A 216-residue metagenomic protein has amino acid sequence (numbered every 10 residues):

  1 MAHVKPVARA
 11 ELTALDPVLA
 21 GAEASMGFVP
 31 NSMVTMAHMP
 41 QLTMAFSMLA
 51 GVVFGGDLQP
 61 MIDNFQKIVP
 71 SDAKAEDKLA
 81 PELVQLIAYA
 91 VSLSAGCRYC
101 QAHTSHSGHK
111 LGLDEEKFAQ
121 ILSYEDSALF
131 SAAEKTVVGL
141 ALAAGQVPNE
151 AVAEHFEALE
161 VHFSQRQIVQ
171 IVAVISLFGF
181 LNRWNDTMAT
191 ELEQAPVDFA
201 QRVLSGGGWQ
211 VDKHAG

Functional and structural regions predicted by a protein language model:
M1-L79, A200-G216: Mobile cap/lid helix-loop segments that border enzyme active or cofactor-binding sites and regulate substrate access
M36, L49-A50, L86-V91, I121 (+2 more regions): Short alpha-helical scaffolding segments that buttress acidic/His motifs in well-ordered protein cores
K74-S94, V169: Immediate flanking context of iron-sulfur cluster ligation sites
I87-S107: Short, thiol/selenol-centered motifs that function as redox-active sites or metal-ligating centers
Q101-Q120: Iron-sulfur (Fe-S) cluster-binding segments and ferredoxin-like electron-carrier domains, especially [2Fe-2S]
L122-A132: Acidic/His metal-coordination segments adjacent to aromatic residues that form catalytic metal sites in metalloenzymes
A133-A173: Acidic/histidine-rich alpha-helical segments that form the ligand environment of transition-metal centers
Q165-K213: Preference for long, well-ordered alpha-helical segments
